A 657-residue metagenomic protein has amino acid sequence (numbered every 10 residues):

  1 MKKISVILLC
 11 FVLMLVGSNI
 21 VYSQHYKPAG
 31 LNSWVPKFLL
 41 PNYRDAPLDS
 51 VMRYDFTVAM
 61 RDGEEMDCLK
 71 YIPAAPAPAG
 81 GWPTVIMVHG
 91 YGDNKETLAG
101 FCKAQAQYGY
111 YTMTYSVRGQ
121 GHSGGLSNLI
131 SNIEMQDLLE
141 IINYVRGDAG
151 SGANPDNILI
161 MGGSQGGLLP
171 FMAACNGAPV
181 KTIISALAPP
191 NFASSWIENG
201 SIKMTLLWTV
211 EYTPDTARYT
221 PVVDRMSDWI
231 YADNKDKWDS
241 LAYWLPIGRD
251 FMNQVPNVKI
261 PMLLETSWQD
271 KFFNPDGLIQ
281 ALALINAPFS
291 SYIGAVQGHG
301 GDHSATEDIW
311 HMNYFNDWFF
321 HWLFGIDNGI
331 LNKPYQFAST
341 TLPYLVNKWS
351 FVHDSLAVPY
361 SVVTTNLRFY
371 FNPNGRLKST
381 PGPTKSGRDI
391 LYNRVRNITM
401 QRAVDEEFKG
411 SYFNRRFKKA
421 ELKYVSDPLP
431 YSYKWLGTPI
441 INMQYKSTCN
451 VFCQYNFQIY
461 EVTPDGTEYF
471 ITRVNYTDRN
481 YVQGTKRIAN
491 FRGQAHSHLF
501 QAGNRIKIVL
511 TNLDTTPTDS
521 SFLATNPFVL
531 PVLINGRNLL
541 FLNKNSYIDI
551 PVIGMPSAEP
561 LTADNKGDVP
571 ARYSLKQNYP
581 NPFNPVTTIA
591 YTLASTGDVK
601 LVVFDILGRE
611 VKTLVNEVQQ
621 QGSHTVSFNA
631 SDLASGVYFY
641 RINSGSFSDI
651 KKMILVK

Functional and structural regions predicted by a protein language model:
Q24-Y43, M52-T57, I326-K566: Glycine/threonine-rich phosphate-binding loop and adjacent beta-strand/alpha-helix elements that clamp
H25-N42, Q107, G147, M161-G163 (+3 more regions): Accessory cap/linker subdomain of secreted extracellular hydrolases
D62-A74: A short loop-to-beta-strand scaffold at the N-terminal edge of the catalytic core in hydrolase folds
A75-G81, N128-I133, E140-S164: Gly/Ser-rich "nucleophile elbow"/oxyanion-hole loop immediately N-terminal to the catalytic nucleophile in hydrolases
A77-W82, M87-H122, F272-N274: Short substrate-entry loop that stabilizes the transition state in hydrolases
V258, L264-T266: Short beta-strand/loop motif that positions the catalytic acidic residue of the alpha/beta-hydrolase fold
L561-Y579, F583-V603, T625-A630, S644: Glycine-centered coil/turn sites that cap beta-strands in beta-rich domains
V615-G645, I650: Short, surface-exposed loop/turn motifs with a glycine/proline- and acidic-biased composition
